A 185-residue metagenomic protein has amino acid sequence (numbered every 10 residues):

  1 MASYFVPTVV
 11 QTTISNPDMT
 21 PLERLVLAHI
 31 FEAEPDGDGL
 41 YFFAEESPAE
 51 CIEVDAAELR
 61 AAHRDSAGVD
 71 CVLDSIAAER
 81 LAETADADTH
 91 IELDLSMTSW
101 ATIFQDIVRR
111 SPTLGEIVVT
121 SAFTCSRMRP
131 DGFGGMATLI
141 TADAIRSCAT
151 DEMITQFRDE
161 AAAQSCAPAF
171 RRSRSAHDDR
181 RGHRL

Functional and structural regions predicted by a protein language model:
M1-P35: Short, extreme N-terminal segment that most often corresponds to the first beta-strand
Q11, Y41-F43, T120: Residues in well-ordered beta-strands of folded domains
A28-F31, E45-L185: Charged interaction segments
D36, L40-A44, P48: Phosphate-ester processing/binding pockets and catalytic centers
